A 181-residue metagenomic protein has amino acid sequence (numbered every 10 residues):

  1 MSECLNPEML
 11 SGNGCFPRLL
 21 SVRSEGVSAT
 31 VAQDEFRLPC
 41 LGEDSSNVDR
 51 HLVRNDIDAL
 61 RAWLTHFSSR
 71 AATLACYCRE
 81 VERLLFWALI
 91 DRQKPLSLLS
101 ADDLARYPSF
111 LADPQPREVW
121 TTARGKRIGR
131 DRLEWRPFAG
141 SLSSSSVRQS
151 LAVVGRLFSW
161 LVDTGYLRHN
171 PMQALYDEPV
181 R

Functional and structural regions predicted by a protein language model:
M1-P95, D102-A112: Basic/aromatic DNA-contact patch characteristic of tyrosine site-specific recombinases
D58-A72, E82-R181: N-terminal core-binding DNA-recognition domain of tyrosine recombinases/integrases
